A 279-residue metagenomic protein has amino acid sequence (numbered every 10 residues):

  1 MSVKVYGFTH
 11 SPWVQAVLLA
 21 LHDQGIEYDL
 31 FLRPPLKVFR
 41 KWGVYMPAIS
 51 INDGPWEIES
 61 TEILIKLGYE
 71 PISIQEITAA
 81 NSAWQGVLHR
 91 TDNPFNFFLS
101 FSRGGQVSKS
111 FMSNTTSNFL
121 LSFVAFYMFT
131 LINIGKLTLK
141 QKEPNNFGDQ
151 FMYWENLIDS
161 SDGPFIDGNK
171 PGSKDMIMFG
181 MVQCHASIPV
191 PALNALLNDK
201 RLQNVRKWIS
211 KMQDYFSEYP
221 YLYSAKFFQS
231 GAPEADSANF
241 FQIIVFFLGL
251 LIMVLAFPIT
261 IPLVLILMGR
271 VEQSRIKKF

Functional and structural regions predicted by a protein language model:
M1-V124, F165-I166, G249-F279: GST-like domain detector, emphasizing the conserved glutathione-binding G-site in the N-terminal thioredoxin-like
P35-V38, K170, A195, Q229-S230: Short amphipathic alpha-helical segments embedded in low-complexity Lys/Glu-rich regions
R90-D214, M253-L255, L263, L267 (+1 more regions): GST-like fold's C-terminal all-alpha helical module
K211-Y221, A225, F246-L250: Alpha-helical oligomerization segments
Y221-A235, S274-F279: Short, low-complexity, Lys/Arg-enriched N-terminal segments of secretory-pathway carbohydrate enzymes
A232-L251: Juxtamembrane/start-of-transmembrane alpha-helix segments at the extracytoplasmic/lumenal side of membrane anchors
